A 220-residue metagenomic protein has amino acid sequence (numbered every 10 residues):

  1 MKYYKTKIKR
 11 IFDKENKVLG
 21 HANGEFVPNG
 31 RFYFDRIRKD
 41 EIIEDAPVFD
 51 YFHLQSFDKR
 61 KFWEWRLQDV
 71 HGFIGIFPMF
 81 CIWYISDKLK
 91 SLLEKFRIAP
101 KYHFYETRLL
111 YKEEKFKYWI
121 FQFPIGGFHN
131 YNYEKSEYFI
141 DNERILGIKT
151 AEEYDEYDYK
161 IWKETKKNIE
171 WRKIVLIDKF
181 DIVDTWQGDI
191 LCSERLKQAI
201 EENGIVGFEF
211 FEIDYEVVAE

Functional and structural regions predicted by a protein language model:
M1-E220: Phosphate/anion-contacting hairpin/loop surfaces
